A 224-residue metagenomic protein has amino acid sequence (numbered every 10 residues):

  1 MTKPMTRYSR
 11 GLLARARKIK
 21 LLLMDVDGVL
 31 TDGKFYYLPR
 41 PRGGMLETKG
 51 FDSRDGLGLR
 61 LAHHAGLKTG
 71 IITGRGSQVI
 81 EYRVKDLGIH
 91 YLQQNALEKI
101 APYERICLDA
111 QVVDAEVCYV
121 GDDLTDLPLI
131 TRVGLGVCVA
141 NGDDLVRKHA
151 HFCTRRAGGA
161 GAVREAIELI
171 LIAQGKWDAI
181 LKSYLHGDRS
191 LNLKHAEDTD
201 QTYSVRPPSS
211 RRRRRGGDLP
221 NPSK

Functional and structural regions predicted by a protein language model:
T2-K68: Active-site neighborhood of HAD-like aspartate-dependent phosphohydrolases
R10-L13, G58-R60, Y82, C107-L108 (+2 more regions): Short, flexible, glycine/charge-rich loop motifs used to bind or transfer phosphoryl groups or to couple energy/partner
D25-D27, G33, R75, D122 (+1 more regions): Fold-independent oxyanion-binding glycine-rich loops and adjacent beta-strand/coil segments at enzyme active sites
V26, G74, A96, A140-D143: Short secondary-structure boundary segments
Y37, R75-V79, K99-I100: Short, catalytically relevant binding-site loops at active-site mouths
R42-M45, D52, Y91-Q93, I100-K224: Mg2+-dependent phosphoryl-transfer enzymes with acidic/Ser/Thr/Gly-rich catalytic loops
L59-R83, Q94, I130: Substrate-recognition element of Asp-dependent hydrolases with the DxDx(T/V) motif
D86-L87: Short, conserved SAM-binding/catalytic segment of Class I S-adenosyl-L-methionine-dependent methyltransferases
